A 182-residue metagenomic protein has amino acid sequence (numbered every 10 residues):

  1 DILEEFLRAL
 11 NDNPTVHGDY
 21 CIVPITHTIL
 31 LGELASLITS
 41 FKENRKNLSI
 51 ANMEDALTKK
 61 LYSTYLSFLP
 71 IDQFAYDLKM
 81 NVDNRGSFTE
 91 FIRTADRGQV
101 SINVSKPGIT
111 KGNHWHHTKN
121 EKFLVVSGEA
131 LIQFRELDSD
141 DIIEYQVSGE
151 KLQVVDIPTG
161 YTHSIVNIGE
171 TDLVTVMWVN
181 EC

Functional and structural regions predicted by a protein language model:
I2-L78: Mid/C-terminal beta-alpha module of Rossmann-like enzyme folds, strongest in SDR-family dehydrogenases/epimerases
Y20-C21, T118-E136: Glycine- and acidic-residue-biased ligand/ion/polar-headgroup-sensing regions
F74, L78-N113: A short glycine-rich, His/Asp/Glu-containing loop-to-beta-strand
F88, G112-H114, I132-F134, V155-I157 (+1 more regions): Short beta-strand His + acidic residue motifs that chelate non-heme Fe in jelly-roll/DSBH and cupin folds
D96, T118, S139, E170-T171: Short strand-connecting beta-turns/loops that link adjacent beta-strands
R97, I109-K122, G149-K151: A short beta-loop-beta micro-motif enriched in histidine and acidic residues
E136-G160, V166, V174: Short acidic-glycine-tyrosine-enriched beta hairpin
T171-C182: A short hydrophobic beta-strand segment most commonly corresponding to one strand of the jelly-roll/cupin
